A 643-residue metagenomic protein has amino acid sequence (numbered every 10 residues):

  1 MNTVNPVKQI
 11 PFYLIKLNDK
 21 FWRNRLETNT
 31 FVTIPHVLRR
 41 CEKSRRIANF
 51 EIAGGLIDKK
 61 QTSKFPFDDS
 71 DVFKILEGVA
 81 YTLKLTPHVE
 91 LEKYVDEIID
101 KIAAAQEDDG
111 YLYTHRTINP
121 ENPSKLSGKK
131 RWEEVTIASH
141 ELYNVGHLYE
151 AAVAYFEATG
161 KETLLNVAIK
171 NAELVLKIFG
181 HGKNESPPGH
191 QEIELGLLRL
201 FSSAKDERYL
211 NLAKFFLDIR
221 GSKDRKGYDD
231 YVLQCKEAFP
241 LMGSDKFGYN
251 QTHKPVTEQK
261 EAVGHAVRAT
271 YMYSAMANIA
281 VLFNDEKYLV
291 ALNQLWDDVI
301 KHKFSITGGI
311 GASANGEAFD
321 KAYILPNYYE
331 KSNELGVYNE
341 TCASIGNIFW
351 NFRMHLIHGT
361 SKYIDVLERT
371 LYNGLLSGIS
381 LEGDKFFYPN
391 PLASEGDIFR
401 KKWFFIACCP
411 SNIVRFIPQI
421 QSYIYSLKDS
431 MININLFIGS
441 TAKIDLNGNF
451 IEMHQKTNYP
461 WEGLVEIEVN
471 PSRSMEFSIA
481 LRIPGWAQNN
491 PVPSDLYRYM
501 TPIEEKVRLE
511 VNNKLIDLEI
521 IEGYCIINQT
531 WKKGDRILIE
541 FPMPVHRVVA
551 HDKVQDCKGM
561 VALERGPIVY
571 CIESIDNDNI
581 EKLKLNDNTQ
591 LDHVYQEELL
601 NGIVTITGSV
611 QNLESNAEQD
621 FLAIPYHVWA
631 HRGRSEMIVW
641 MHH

Functional and structural regions predicted by a protein language model:
M1-D71, E92, D96-P123: Low-complexity, Ser/Thr/Pro/Gly-enriched N-terminal "stalk/linker" regions
M1-T28, V32-H36, R40, F349-R353 (+2 more regions): Terminal, non-catalytic domain-edge segments
T3-V7, L56-V72, K125-L126, K130-N144 (+6 more regions): Solvent-exposed loop and edge beta-strand segments that line ligand/cofactor-binding and catalytic clefts
W22-N24, L76-V89, G146-K161, E194-K205 (+6 more regions): Well-ordered alpha-helical scaffold segments within catalytic/enzyme domains
G54-P66, L83-P188, L195-Q251: Extended ligand-binding groove/face enriched in aromatic
F283, K287-E340, S344-I398: Non-catalytic carbohydrate-binding regions of carbohydrate-active enzymes
L292, S361-N373, G378-N470, Q488-V511 (+6 more regions): C-terminal beta-rich recognition modules with glycine/proline-rich loops and embedded aromatic residues
